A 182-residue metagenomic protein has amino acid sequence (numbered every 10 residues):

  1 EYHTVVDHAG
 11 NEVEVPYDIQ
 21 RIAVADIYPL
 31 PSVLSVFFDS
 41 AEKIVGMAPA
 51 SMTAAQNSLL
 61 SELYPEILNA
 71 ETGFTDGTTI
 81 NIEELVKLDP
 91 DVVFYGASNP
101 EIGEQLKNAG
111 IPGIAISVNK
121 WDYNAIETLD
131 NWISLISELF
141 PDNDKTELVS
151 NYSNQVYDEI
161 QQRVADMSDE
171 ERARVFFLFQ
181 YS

Functional and structural regions predicted by a protein language model:
E1-D18: Short, low-complexity disordered leader/linker segments with a strong preference for bacterial N-terminal type II
V13, L59, E66-T79, I116-D130: A structural signal for short loop-to-beta-strand junctions that line the ligand-binding cleft of periplasmic/secreted
E14-D18, F38-D39, V86-K87, L106-N108 (+1 more regions): Extracellular/periplasmic catalytic domains that process cell-envelope and extracellular macromolecules
R21-A25, V45-A48, V92-G96, G113-S117 (+1 more regions): Structural recognition of the beta-strand scaffold that forms the well-ordered cores of secreted hydrolase catalytic
V24-V86, V92: A short, structured surface patch at a secondary-structure boundary
Y28-P31, A50-T53, V92-F94, S98-I102 (+2 more regions): Solvent-exposed loop/turn segments at secondary-structure junctions within structured extracellular/periplasmic domains
I82-D89, N99-P100, E104-I111: Alpha-helical segments with a strong preference for the paired helices of cellulosomal dockerin domains
I102-S182: Extracytoplasmic substrate-binding proteins
